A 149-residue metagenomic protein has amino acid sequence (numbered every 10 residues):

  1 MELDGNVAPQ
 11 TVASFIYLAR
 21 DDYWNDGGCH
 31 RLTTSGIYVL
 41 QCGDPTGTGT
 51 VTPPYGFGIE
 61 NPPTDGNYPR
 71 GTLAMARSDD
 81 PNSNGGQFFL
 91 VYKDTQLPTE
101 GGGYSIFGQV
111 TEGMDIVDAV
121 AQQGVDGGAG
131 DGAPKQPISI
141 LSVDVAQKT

Functional and structural regions predicted by a protein language model:
M1-T149: Cross-family detector of peptidyl-prolyl cis-trans isomerase
